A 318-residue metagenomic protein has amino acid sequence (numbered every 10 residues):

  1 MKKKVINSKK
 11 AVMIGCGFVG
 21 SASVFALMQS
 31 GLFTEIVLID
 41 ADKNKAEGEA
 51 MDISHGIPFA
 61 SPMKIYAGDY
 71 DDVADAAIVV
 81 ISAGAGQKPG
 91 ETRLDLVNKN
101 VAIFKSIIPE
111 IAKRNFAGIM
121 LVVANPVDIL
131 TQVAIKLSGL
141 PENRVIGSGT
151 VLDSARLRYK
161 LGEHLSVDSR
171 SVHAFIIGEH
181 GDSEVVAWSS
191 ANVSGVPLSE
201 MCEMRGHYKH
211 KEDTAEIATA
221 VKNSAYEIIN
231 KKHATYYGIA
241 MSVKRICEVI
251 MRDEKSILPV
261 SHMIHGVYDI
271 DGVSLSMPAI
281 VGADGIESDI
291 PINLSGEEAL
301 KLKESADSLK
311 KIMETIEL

Functional and structural regions predicted by a protein language model:
M1-K9: A short, basic/flexible loop-to-alpha-helix module at the beginning of a structural domain
C16-G17: Glycine-rich Rossmann-fold phosphate-binding loop(s) that bind the pyrophosphate of adenine dinucleotide cofactors
G20-S21: N-terminal Rossmann-fold NAD(P) dinucleotide-binding loop
Q29-E35, G139-E142: Conserved S-adenosyl-L-methionine
E35, I39-A77, E91, K310-L318: Conserved N-terminal Rossmann-fold NAD(P) cofactor-binding segment
P58-I119: Rossmann-like NAD(P)-binding element
T92-R158: Rossmann-like NAD(P)(H) cofactor-binding subdomain of soluble oxidoreductases
S138-R144, S154-L318: C-terminal substrate-binding/catalytic lobe of Rossmann-fold NAD(P)-dependent dehydrogenases
